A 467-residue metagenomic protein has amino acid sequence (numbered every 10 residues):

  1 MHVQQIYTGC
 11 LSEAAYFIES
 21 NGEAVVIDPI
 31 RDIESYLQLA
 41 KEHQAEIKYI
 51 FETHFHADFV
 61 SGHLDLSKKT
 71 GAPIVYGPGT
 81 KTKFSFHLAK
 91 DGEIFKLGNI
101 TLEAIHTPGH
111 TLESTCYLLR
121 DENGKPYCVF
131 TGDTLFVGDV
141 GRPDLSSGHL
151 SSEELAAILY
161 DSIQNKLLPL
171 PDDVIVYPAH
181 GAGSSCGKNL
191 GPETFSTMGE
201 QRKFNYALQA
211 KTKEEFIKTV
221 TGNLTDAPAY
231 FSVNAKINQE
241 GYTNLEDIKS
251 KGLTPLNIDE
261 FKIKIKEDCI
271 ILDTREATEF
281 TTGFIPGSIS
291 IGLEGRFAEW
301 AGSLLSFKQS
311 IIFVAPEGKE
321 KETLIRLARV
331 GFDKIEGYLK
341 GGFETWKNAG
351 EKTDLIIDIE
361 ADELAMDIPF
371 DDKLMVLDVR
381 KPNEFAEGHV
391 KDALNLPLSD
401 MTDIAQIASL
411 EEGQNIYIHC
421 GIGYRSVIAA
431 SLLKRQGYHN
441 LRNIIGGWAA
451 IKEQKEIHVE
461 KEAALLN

Functional and structural regions predicted by a protein language model:
M1-E46, Y117-G132, G138: Conserved beta-strand hairpin/beta-sheet module of binuclear metal-dependent hydrolase folds, prominently
H2-I6, Y16-E19, I94-G124, T254-N257: Core dinuclear metal-dependent hydrolase active-site scaffold
I18, D28, H54, L66 (+8 more regions): Divalent metal-coordination and catalytic microenvironments
V26-I27, I47-H56, V75-G79, H106-G109 (+3 more regions): Active-site neighborhood of phospho(di)ester-bond hydrolases with catalytic His/Asp-centered motifs
I33-V75: Active-site metal-binding motif and surrounding structural segment of the metallo-beta-lactamase
T111-A227: Metallo-beta-lactamase
R142-D144, E200-K236, E240, S250 (+2 more regions): Rhodanese-like catalytic fold shared by cysteine-dependent sulfurtransferases and DSP/PTP-type phosphatases
